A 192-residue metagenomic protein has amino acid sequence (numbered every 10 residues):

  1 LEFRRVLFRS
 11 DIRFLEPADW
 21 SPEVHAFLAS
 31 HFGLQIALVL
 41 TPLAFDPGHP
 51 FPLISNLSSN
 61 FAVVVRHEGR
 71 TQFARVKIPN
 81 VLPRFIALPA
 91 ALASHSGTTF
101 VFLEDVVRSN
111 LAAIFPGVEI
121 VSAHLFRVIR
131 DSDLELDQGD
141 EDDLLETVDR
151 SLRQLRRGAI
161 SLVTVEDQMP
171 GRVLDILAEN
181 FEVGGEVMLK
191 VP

Functional and structural regions predicted by a protein language model:
E2-L7: Short, small-residue-biased leader/transition segments that mark boundaries at the very start of proteins
R9-A18: Short, charged/polar, low-complexity loop and linker segments that flank or interrupt alpha-helical bundles
E16, V24, A29-P192: Hydrophobic targeting/anchoring helices
S21: Residue-level detector of flexible, active-site-proximal loop/helix-junction positions within diverse enzyme catalytic
